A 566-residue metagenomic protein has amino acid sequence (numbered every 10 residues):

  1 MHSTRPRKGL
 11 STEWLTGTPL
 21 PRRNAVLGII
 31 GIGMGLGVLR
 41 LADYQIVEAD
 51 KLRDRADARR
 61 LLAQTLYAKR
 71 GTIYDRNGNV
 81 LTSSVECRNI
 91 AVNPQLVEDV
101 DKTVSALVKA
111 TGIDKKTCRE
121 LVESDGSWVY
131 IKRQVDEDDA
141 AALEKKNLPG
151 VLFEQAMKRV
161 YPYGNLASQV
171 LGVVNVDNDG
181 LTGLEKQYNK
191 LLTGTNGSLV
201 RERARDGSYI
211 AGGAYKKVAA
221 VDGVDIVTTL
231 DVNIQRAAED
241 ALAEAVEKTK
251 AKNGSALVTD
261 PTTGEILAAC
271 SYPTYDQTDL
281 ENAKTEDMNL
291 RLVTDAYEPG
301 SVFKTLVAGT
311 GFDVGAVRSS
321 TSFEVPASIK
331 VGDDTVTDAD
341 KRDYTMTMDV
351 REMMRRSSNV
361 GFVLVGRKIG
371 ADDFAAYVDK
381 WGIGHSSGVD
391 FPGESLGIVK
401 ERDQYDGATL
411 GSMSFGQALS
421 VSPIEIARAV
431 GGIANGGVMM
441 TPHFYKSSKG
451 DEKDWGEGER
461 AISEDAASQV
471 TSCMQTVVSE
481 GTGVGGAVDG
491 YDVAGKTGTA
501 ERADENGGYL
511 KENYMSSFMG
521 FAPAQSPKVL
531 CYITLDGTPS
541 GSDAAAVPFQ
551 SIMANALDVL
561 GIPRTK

Functional and structural regions predicted by a protein language model:
M1-L280, D372-G382, D536-P539, D543-K566: Periplasmic/cell-envelope proteins involved in peptidoglycan metabolism and beta-lactam response
T82, A204-Y215, A256, P261-S301 (+3 more regions): Beta-lactam-recognizing serine transpeptidase/beta-lactamase-like catalytic domain environment
